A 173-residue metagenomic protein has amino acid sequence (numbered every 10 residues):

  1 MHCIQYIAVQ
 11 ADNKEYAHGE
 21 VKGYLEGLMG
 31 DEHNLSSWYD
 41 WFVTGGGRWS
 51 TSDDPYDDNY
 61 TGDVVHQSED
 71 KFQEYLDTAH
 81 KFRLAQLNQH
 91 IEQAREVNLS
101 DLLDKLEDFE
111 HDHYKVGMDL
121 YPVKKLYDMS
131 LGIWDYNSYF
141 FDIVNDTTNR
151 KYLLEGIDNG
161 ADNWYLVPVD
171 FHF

Functional and structural regions predicted by a protein language model:
M1-F173: Acidic interaction surfaces
